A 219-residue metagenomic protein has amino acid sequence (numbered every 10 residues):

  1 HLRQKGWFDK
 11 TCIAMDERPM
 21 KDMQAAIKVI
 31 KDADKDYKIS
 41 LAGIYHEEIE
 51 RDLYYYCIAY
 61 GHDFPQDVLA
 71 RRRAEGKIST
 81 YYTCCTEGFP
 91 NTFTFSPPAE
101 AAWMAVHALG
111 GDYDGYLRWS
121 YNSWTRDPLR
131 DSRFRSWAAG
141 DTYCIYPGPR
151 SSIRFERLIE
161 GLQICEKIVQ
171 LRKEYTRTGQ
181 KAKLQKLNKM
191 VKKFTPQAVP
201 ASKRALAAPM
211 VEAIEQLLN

Functional and structural regions predicted by a protein language model:
H1-L129: Catalytic-core regions of glycoside hydrolase
H1-Y45, Y113, L129-N219: Catalytic domains of carbohydrate-active enzymes that cleave complex glycans
